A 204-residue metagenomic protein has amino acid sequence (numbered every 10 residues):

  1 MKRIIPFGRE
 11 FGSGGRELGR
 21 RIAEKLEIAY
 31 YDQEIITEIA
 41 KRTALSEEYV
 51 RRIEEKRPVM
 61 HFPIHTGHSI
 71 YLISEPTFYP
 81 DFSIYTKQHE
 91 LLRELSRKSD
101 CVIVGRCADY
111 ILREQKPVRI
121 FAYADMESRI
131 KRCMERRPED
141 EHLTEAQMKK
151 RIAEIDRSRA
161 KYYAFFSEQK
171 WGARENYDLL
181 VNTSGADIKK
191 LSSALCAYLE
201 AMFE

Functional and structural regions predicted by a protein language model:
P6-R20: Glycine-rich phosphate-binding P-loop
A29-A40: Short beta-strand-centered segment that lines the nucleotide-binding/catalytic pocket of NTP-utilizing
A40-D100: ATP-dependent small-molecule kinase phosphotransfer cores that center on conserved nucleotide phosphate-binding segments
M60-H65, H142-I188: Small-molecule kinase domains that catalyze NTP-dependent phosphoryl transfer to phosphate-bearing small molecules
H89, I188-C196: Short, amphipathic alpha-helical "lid/cap" segments that border enzyme active or binding sites
L95, G105-I120: RNA pseudouridine synthases
E114-M134, L143-I155: Conserved phosphate-donor/acceptor-positioning beta-strand/loop module used by diverse small-molecule
